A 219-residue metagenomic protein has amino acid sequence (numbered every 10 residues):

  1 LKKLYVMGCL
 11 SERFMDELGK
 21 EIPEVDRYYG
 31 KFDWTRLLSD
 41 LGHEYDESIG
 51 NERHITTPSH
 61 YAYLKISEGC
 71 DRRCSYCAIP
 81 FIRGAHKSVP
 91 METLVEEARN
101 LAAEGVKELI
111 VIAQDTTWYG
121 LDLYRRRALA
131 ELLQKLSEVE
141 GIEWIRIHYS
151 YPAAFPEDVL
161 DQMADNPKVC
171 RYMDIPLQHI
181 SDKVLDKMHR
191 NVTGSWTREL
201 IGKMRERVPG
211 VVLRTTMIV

Functional and structural regions predicted by a protein language model:
L1-Y119, D158, M173, S195-E206: Proteins enriched for Cys/Gly/acidic motifs involved in redox and nucleic-acid/cofactor modification
L4, R13, L18, A103-V219: Conserved SAM/AdoMet-binding glycine-rich loop
